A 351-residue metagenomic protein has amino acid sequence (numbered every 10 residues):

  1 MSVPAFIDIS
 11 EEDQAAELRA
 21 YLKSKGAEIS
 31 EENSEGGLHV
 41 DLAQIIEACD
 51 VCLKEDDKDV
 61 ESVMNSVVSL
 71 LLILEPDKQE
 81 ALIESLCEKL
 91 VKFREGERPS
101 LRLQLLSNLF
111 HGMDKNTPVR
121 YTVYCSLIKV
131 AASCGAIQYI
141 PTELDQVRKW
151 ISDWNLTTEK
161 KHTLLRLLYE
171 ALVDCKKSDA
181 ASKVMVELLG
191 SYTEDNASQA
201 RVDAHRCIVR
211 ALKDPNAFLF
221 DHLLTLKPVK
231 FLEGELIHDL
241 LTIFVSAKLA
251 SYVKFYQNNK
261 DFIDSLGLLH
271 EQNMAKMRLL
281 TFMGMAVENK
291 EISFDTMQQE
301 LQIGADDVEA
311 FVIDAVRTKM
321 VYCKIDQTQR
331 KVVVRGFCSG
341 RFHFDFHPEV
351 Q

Functional and structural regions predicted by a protein language model:
M1-Q351: Charged, E/D/K/R/S-rich low-complexity terminal regions of large eukaryotic assembly subunits
